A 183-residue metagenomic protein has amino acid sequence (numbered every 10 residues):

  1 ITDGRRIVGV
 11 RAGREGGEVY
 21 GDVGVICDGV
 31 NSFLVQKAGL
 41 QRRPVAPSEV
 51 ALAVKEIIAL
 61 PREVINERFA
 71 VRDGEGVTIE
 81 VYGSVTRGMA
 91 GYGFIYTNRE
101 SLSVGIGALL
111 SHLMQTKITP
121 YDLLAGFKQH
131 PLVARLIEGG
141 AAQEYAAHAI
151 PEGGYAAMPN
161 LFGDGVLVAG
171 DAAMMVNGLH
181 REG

Functional and structural regions predicted by a protein language model:
I1-R135: Predominantly flavin-linked oxidoreductase catalytic cores and closely associated redox partners
R87-M89, H112-G183: FAD/FMN-dependent oxidoreductases across multiple families
